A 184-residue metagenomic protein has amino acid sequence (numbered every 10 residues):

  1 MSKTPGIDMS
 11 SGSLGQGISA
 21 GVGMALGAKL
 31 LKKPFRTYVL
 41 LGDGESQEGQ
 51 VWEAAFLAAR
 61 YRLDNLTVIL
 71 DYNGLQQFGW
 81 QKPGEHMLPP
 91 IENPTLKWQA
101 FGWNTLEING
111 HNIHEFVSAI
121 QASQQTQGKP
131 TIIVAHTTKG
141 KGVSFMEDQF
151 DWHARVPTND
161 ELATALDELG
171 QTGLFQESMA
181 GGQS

Functional and structural regions predicted by a protein language model:
M1-R60: Cofactor-binding active-site loop characterized by glycine-rich and histidine/acidic residues
A25, L40-L41, I69-D71, V134-H136: Short beta-strand segments
K33-R36, Q81-A119, G170, L174-G181: Conserved thiamine diphosphate
F35-V39, L66, K129-A135: Generic beta-sheet signal
L41-E48, Y72-L75, H111-I113, K139: Acidic, glycine-rich active-site loops and adjacent beta-strand->loop/helix elements that engage anionic groups
Q50-W52, F78-P83, S118, V143-D148: Short acidic, glycine/serine/threonine-rich loops at helix termini
R60-M87, E92: A short, conserved beta-to-alpha structural element at the edge of catalytic cores that scaffolds binding
I113-S184: Glycine/aspartate-rich loop-and-adjacent alpha/beta segment that forms the canonical ThDP
